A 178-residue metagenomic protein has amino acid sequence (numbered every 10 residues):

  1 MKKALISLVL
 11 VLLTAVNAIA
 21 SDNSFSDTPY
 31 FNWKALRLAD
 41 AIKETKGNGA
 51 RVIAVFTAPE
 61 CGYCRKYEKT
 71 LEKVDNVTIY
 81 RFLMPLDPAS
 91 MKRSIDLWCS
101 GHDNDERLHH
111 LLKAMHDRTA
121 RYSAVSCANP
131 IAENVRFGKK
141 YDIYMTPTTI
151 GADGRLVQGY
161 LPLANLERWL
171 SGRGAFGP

Functional and structural regions predicted by a protein language model:
L5-P88, S123-M145, N165-P178: Extracytoplasmic thiol/disulfide redox context detector
S90-E167: Thiol/selenol-based redox catalytic cores and closely related redox-interacting motifs
